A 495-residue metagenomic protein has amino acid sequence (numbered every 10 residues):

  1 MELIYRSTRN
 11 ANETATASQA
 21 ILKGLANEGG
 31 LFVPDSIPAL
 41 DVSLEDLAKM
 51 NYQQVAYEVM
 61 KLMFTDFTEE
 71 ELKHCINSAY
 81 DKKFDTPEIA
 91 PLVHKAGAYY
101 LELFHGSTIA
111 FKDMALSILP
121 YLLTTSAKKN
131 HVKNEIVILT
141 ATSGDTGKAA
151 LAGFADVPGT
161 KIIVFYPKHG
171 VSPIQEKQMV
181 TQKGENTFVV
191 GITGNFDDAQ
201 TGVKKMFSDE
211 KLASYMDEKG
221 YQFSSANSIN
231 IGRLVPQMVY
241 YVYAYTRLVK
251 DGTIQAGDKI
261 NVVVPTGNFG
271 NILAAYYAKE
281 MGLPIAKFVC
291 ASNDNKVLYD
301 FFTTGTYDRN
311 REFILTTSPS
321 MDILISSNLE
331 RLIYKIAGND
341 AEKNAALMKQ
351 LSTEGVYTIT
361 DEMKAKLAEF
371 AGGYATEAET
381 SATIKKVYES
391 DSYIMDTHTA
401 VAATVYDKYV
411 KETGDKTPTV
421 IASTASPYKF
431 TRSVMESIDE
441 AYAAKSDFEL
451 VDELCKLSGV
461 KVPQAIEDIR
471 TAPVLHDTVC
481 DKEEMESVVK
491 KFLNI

Functional and structural regions predicted by a protein language model:
M1-I495: PLP-dependent amino-acid enzyme catalytic core
